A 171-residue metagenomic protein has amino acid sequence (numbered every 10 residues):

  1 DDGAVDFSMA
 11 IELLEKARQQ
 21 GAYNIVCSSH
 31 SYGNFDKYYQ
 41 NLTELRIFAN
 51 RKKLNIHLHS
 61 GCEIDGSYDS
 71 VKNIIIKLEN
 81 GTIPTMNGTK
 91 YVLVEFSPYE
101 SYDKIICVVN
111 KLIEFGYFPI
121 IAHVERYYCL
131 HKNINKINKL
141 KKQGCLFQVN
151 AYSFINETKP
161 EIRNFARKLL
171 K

Functional and structural regions predicted by a protein language model:
D1, H30-S31, I64, V124 (+1 more regions): Active-site metal-binding loops of divalent metal-dependent hydrolases
D1-F7, L93-E100, F154: Active-site mouth loops of central-metabolism enzymes
D1-N55, N138: An N-terminally biased module of ancient metal coordination in phosphate/nucleic-acid-related enzymes
D6-L14, S70-K77, D103-I105, I162-A166: Short, acidic/polar
F35-Q148: Extended substrate/RNA-proximal surfaces in nucleic-acid metabolism proteins
H131-N138, T158-R167: Histidine/acidic-residue-rich catalytic or RNA/ligand-binding cores of hydrolases and nuclease-related proteins
V149, A166-K171: Conserved short secondary-structure transition element at the edge of the structured enzyme core that lines
